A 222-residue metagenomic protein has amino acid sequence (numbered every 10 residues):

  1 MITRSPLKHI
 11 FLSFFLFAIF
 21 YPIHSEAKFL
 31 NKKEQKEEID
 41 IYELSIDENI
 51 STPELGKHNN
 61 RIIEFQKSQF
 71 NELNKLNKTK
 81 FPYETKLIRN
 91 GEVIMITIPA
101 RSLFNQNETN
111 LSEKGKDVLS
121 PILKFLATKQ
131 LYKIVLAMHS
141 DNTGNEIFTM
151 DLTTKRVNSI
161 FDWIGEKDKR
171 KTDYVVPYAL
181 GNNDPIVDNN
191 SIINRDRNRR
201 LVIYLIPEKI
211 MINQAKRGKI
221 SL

Functional and structural regions predicted by a protein language model:
I2-L12, L16-V93, M211, L222: N-terminal targeting leaders that direct proteins to extracytoplasmic destinations
N59-I63, L103-S112, E146-M150: Second-shell loop/turn segments in exported
Q66-F70, G115, T153, V157: Generic alpha-helical secondary structure
Q69-E84, I88-R89, F104-A137, I203 (+2 more regions): Periplasmic peptidoglycan-binding/anchoring modules of Gram-negative envelope and division proteins
Y83, E92, Y132, K171-D173 (+1 more regions): Residue-level signal for beta-strand positions within conserved beta-sheet cores that form or flank
I94-P99: Short, aliphatic-rich beta-strand segments
A100-S102, M138-N142: Short, histidine-centered active-site or binding-site loop motifs used for metal coordination, general acid-base
S140-K219: Periplasmic OmpA-like peptidoglycan-binding domain that tethers envelope proteins to the cell wall
